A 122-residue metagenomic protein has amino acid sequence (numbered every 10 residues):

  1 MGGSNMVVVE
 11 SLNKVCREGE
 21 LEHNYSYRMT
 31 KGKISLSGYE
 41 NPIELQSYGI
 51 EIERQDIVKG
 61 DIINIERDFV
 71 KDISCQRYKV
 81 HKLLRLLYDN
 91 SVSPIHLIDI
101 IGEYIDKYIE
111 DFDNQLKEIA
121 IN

Functional and structural regions predicted by a protein language model:
M1-S37: Negatively charged, low-complexity tracts enriched in Asp/Glu with abundant Ser/Thr
E18, Y39-N41, F69: Residues embedded in well-ordered secondary-structure elements
Y25-P42, L84, P94, I98-D99 (+1 more regions): A positively charged, amphipathic N-terminal helix/segment that binds anionic biomolecules
I34-L36, I57-K59, Y78: Generic "edge-of-domain/loop-turn" microfeature
P42-R67: A short, structured beta-strand/loop element
I62-R77, K82-D89: A short, exposed loop/beta-hairpin motif centered on an aromatic-Gly-Thr core
R85, D89-N122: C-terminal charged interaction modules
